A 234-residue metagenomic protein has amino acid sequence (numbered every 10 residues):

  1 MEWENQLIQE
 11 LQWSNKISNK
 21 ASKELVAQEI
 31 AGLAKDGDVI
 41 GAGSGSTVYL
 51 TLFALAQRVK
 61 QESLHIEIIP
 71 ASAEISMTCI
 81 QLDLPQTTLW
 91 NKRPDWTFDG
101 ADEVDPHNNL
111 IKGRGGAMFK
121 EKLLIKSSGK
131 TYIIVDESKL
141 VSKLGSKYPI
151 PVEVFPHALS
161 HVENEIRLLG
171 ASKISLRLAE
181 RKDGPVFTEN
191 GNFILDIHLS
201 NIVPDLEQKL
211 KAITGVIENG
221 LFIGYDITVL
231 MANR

Functional and structural regions predicted by a protein language model:
E2-Q12, I17-A21, L25, E74-R234: Conserved phosphate- and dinucleotide-binding cores of soluble alpha/beta proteins, encompassing both enzyme active
I30, T51-L55, L124: Buried hydrophobic packing segments
L33-V39: Short helix-loop-beta connector
D36, Q57-Q61, L168, A212: Secondary-structure boundary motif
V39, L50-T97: A phosphate-binding glycine/aspartate-rich beta-alpha loop in the early core of alpha/beta enzymes
T47: Hydrophobic/small residue at the entry helix of a nucleotide-binding pocket
